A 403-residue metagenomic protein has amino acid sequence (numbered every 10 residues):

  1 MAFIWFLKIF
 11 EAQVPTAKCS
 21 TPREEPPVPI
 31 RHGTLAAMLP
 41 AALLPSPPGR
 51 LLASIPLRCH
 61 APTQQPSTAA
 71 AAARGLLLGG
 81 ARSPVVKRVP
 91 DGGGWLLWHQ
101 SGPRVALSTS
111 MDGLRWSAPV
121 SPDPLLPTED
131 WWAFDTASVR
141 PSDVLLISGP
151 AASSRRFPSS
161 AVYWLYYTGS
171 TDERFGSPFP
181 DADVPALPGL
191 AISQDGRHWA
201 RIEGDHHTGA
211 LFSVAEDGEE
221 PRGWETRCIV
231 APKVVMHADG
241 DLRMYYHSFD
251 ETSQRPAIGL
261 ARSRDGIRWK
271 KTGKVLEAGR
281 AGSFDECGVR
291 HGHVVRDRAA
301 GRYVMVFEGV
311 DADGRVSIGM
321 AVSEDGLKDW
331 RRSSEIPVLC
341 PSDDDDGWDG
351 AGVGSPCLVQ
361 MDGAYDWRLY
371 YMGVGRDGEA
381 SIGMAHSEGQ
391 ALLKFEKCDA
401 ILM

Functional and structural regions predicted by a protein language model:
M1-A61: N-terminal chloroplast transit peptides
A2, L39-P90, L114-R156, R197-M236 (+3 more regions): Surface loop/turn signatures of beta-propeller and other carbohydrate-active proteins
P84-G102, L107, L125, P141-D181 (+9 more regions): Hydrophobic core segments of beta-strands in well-ordered, beta-rich domains
L107-G113, D183-G196, A257-D265, G319-G326 (+1 more regions): Beta-propeller blade signature
E251-Q254, S283-D285, A312-G314, R376-G378: Short glycine/serine/proline-enriched coil/turn segments at secondary-structure junctions
G301, V316, G326, G354-P356 (+2 more regions): A short pocket-lining beta-strand/turn micro-motif at the edge of beta-sheets
E308, A321-G326, E335, M361-G363 (+2 more regions): Short, loop-centered acidic/histidine patches that primarily coordinate divalent metals
A364-M403: Terminal, non-catalytic domain-edge segments
